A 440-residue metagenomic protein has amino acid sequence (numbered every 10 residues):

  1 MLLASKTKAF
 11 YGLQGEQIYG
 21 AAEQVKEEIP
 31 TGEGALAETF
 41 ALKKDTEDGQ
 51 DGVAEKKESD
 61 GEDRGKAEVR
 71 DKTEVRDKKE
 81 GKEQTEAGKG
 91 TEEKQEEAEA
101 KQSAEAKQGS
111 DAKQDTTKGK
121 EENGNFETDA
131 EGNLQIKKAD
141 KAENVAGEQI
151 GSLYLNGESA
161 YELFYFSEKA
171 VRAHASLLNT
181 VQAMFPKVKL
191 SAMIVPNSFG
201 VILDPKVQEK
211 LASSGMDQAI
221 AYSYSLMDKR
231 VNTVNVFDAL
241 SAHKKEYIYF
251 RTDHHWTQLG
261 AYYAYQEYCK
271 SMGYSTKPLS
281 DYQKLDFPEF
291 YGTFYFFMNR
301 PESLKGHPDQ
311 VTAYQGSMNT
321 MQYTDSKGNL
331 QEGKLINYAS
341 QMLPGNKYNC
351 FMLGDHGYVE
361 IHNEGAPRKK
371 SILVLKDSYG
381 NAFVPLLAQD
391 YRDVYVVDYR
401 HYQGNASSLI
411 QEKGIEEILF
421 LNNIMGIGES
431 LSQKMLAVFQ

Functional and structural regions predicted by a protein language model:
M1-Q440: Extracellular glycan-modifying ectodomains
